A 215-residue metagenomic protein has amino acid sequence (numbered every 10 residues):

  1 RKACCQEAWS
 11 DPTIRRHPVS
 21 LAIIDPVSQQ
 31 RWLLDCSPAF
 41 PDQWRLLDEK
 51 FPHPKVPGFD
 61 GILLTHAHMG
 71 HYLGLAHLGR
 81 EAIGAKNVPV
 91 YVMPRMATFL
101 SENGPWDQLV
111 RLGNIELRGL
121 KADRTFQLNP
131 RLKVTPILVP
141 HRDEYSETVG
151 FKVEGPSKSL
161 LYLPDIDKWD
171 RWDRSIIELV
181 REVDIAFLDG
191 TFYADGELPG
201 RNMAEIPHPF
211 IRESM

Functional and structural regions predicted by a protein language model:
R1-L161, D167-R171, I176-I177, R181 (+1 more regions): Binuclear metal-dependent hydrolase catalytic cores
S159, D167-M215: Cap/insert and terminal regions of metallo-dependent hydrolase folds
